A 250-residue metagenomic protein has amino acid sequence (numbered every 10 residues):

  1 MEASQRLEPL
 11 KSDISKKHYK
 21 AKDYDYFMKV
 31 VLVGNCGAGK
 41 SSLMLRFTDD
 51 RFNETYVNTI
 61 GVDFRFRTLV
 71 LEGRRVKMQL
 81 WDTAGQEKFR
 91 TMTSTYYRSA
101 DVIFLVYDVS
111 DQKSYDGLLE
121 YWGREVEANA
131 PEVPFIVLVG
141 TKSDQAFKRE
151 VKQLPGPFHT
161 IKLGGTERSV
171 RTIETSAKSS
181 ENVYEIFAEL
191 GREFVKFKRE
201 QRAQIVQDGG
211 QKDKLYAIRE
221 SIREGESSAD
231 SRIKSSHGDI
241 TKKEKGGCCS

Functional and structural regions predicted by a protein language model:
M1-G37, R75, E132-S250: Conserved P-loop small GTPase signature centered on TRAFAC-class small GTPases
S41: Walker A/P-loop
T48, F52, R74, D101 (+6 more regions): Short amphipathic alpha-helices and their capping/turn residues within compact interaction modules
D49-R75: Switch I (effector-binding) loop of TRAFAC-class P-loop GTPase G-domains
V76-T91: Switch II (G3) loop of P-loop NTPases
L80-W81, F104-D108, L138-T141, E174-T175: Conserved beta-strand segments of the P-loop GTPase G domain that flank and frequently precede/overlap
A100-L119, A130-P134, S143-E150: Conserved Switch II/interswitch segment of TRAFAC-class P-loop GTPases
